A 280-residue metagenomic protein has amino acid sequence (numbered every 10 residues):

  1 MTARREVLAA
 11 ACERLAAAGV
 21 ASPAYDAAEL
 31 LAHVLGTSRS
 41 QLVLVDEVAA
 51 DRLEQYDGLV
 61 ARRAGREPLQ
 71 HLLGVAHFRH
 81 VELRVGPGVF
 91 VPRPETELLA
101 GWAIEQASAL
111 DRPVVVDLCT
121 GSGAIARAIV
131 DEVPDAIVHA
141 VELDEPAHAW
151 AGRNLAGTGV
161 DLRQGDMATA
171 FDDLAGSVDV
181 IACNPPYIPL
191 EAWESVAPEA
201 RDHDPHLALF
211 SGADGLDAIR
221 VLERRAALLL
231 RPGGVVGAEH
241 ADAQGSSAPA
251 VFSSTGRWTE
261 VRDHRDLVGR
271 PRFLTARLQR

Functional and structural regions predicted by a protein language model:
M1-S40, D46: Non-catalytic accessory regions of SAM-dependent methyltransferases
L15, A107, L155, A226 (+1 more regions): Conserved hydrophobic residues forming the short capping helix/wall of the S-adenosyl-L-methionine
L30, R66, T96, I125 (+6 more regions): Residue-level signal for inorganic ion chemistry
L31-E105: Conserved AdoMet
E82, I137, G159-D161, T259-R262: Conserved beta-strand segments of alpha/beta enzyme cores
P94-S195, V221: Conserved SAM/SAH cofactor-binding pocket of Class I
Y187-A218: Mobile active-site "lid"/loop adjacent to the S-adenosyl-L-methionine
A213-R277: Conserved Class I SAM-dependent methyltransferase catalytic core
